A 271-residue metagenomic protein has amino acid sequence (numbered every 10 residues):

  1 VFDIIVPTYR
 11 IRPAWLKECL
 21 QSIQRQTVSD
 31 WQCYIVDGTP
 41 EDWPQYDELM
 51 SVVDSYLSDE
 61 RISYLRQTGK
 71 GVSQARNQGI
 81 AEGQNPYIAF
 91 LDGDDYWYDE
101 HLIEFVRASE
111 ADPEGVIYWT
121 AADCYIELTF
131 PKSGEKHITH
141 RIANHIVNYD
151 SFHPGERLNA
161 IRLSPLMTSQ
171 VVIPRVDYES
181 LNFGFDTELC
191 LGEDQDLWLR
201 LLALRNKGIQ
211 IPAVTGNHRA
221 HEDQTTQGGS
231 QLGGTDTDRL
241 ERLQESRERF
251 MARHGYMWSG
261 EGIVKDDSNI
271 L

Functional and structural regions predicted by a protein language model:
V1-R25: N-proximal low-complexity "stem/linker" segments adjacent to membrane-targeting elements
W15, R76, W97-E104, T129 (+1 more regions): Acidic donor-diphosphate engagement hotspot in glycosyltransferases and nucleotidyltransferases that stabilizes
L20-R66: Acidic donor-binding segment of Leloir-type glycosyltransferases
Q67-G83: Glycine-rich, basic loop-to-helix element that forms the pyrophosphate-binding segment of sugar-nucleotide handling
I88: Short aromatic/hydrophobic "clamp" motif used to bind/position activated sugar donors
D92-Y96: The conserved acidic donor/metal-binding loop of glycosyltransferases
E100-H140: Conserved donor NDP-sugar-binding/catalytic core segment of glycosyltransferases
I146-T235: Conserved nucleotide-sugar donor-binding catalytic segment
